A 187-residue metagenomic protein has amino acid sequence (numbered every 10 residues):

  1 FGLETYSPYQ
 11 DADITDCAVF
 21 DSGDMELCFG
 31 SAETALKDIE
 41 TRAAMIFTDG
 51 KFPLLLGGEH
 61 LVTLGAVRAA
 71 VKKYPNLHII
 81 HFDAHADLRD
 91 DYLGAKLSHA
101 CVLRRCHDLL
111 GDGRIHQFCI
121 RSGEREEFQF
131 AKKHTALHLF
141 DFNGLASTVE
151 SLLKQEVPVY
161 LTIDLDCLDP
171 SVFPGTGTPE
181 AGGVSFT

Functional and structural regions predicted by a protein language model:
F1-T187: Conserved alpha-helical scaffold segments that buttress catalytic/binding sites
